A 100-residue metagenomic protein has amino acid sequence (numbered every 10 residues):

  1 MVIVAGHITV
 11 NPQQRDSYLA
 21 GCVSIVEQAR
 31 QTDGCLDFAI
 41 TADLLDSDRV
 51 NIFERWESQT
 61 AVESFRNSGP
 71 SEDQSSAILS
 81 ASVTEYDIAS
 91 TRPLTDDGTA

Functional and structural regions predicted by a protein language model:
V2-I8, A39-R66: Short, well-ordered beta-strand segments in beta-rich or mixed alpha/beta enzyme and ligand-binding folds
I3-G6, N67-S68, L94-A100: Short flexible/disordered coil segments
I3-L36: N-terminal first-folded block
Q13-R15, L45, E57, A61 (+1 more regions): Generic "edge-of-domain/loop-turn" microfeature
S24-L36, R55-I88: An amphipathic, aromatic/His-enriched active-site/gating alpha helix that lines ligand/cofactor pockets
A39-D48, D73-A100: Glycine-rich beta-strand-turn "strand-cap" elements at beta-sheet edges
